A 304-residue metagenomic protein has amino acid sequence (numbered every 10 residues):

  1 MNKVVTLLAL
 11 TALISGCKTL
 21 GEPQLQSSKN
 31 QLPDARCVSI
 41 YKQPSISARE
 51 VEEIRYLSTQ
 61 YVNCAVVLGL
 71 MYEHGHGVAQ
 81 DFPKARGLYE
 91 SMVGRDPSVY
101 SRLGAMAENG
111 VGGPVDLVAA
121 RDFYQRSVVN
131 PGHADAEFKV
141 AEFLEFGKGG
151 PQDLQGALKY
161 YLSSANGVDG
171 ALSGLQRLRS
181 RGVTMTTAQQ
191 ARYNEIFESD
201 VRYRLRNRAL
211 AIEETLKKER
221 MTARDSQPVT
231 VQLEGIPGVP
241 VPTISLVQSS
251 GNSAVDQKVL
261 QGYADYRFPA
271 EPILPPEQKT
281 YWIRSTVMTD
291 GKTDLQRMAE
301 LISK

Functional and structural regions predicted by a protein language model:
C17-V67: N-terminal leader/linker segments that initiate helical-solenoid repeat arrays
I40, A65-H74, Y100-N109, F123 (+2 more regions): Hydrophobic face of amphipathic alpha-helices that form TPR/SEL1-like repeat modules and related alpha-solenoid
Q43, Q60-Y61, Y72-V78, R95 (+5 more regions): Glycine-centered coil turns and helix-coil junctions that link the paired helices within alpha-helical repeat units
E52-R55, Y89, Y124, Y161: Hydrophobic/aromatic packing residues within the alpha-helices of TPR/SEL1-like helical repeat arrays
G112-V115, G149-Q152, R179-R206: Alpha-helical linker/edge segments of TPR/alpha-solenoid repeat scaffolds and analogous pre-/post-domain helices
Q152-D169: TPR/TPR-like (Sel1-like) alpha-helical repeat modules
L172-S180, A188-R192, L210-E214, I236 (+2 more regions): Conserved "boundary/linchpin" sites in short secondary-structure elements
